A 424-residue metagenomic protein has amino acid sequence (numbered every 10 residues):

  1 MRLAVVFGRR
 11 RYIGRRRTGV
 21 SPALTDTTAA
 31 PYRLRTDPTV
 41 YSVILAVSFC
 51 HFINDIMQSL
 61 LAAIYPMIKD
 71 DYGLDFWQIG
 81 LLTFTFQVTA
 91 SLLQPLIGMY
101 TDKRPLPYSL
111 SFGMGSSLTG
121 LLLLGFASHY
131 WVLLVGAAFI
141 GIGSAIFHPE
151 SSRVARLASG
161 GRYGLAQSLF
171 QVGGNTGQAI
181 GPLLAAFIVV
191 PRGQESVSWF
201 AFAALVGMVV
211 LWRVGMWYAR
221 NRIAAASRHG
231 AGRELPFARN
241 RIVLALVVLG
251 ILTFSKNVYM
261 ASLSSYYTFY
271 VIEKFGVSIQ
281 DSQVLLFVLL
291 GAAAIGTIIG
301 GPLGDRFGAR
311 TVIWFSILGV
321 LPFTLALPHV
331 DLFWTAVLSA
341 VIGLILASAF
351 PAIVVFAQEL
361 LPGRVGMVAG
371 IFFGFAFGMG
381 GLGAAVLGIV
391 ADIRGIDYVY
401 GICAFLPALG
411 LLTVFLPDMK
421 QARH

Functional and structural regions predicted by a protein language model:
S59, Q87-P95, Q178-A179, L290-I298 (+1 more regions): Residue-level signature of mid-helix packing/kink "hotspots" within the transmembrane helices of 12-pass Major
L61-A62, L244-A294: Extracytoplasmic gate region of multi-pass secondary transporters
G73, P105, F126-W131, G160 (+3 more regions): Helix-breaking motifs and short loop linkers at transmembrane-helix boundaries and internal kinks in secondary membrane
L92-W131: Conserved MFS/SLC helix-loop-helix module at the cytosolic interface between two early adjacent transmembrane helices
Y108-L123, T311-L325, A404: Structural signature of the two symmetry-related core transmembrane helices
G136-G173: Cytoplasmic helix-loop-helix junction between adjacent transmembrane helices in 12-TM secondary transporters
F170-A219: Helix-loop-helix hairpin linking two adjacent transmembrane segments in secondary transporters
G304-I353: C-terminal transmembrane helical hairpin of 12-TM major facilitator-type secondary transporters
